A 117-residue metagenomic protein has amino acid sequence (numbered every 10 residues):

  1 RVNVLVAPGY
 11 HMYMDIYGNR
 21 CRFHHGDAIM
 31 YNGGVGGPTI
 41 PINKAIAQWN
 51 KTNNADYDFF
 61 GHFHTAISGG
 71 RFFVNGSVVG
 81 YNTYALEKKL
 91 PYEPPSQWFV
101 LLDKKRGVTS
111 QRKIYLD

Functional and structural regions predicted by a protein language model:
R1-V4, P8, Y17-L116: Conserved beta-sheet core of the metallophosphoesterase superfamily
